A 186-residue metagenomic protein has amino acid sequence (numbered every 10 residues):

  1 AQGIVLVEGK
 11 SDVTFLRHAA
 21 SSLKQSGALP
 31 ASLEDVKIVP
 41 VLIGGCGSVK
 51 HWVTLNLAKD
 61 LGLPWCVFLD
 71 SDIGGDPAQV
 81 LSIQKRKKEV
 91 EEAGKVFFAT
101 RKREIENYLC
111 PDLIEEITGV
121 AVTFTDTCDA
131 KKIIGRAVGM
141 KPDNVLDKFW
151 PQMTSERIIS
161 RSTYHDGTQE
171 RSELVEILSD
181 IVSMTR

Functional and structural regions predicted by a protein language model:
A1-R186: Acidic, divalent-metal-binding catalytic cores of TOPRIM and closely related two-metal-ion phosphodiester/pyrophosphate
